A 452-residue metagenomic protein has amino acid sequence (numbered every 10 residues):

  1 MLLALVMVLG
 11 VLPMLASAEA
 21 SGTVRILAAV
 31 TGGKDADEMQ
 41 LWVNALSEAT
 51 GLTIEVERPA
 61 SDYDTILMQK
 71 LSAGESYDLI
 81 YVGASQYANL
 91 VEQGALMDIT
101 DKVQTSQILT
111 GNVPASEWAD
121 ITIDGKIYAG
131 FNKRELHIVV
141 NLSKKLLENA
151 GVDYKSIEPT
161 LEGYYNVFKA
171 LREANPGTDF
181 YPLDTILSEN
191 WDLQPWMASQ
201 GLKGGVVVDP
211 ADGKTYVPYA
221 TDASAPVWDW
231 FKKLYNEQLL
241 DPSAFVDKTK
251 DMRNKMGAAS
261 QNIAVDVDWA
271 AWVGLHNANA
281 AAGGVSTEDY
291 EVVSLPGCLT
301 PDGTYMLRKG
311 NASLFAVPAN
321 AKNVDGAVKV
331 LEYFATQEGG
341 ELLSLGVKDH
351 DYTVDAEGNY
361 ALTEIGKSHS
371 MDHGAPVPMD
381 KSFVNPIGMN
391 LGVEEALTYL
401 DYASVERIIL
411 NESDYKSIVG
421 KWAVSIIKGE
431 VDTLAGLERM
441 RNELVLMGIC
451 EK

Functional and structural regions predicted by a protein language model:
L2-V11: Bacterial N-terminal signal peptides
L12-Y128, N132-I157, V207, K214-V217 (+2 more regions): Conserved N-terminal structural module of periplasmic/extracytoplasmic solute-binding proteins
S21-V24, T50-I54, G74-D78, I123-Y128 (+5 more regions): Loop/turn elements at helix/coil->beta-strand transitions in domains of secreted/extracellular proteins
A29, L307-R308, A316-P318, D325-K428: Conserved small-residue motifs centered on glycine
L46, T50, I54, E75 (+15 more regions): A generic secondary-structure signal for well-formed alpha-helical elements
Y87-N89, S188-K203, D209-P210, D229-N359: Extracytoplasmic/periplasmic substrate-binding proteins
M97-V113, D153-I157, K203-P226, A281-Y290 (+2 more regions): Short, solvent-exposed loop/beta-turn-alpha elements that line the ligand-binding surface or hinge of extracytoplasmic
I123-W191, V206-D251, K255-G257, V317-K329 (+1 more regions): Helix-loop-helix "hinge/cap" segment bordering the ligand-binding cleft or interdomain interface
